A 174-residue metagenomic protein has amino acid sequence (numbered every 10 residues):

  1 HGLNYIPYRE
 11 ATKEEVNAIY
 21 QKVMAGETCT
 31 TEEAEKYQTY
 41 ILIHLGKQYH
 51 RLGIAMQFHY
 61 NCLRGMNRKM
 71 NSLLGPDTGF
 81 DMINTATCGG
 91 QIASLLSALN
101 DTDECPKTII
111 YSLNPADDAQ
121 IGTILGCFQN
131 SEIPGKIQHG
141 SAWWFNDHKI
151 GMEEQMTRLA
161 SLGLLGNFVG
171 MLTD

Functional and structural regions predicted by a protein language model:
H1-K107, A116-P134, G151-G170: Histidine/acidic residue-rich metal-binding segments in metalloenzymes
K136-Q138: Glycine-rich, often proline-containing surface loops adjacent to acidic residues and nearby aromatics that form
G140-A142: Active-site-proximal segments of catalytic enzyme domains that coordinate small-molecule cofactors or metal ions
W144-N146: Conserved blade-ending motifs and adjacent loop-strand segments that build the rim/top face of beta-propeller domains
D174: Hydrophobic, well-ordered secondary-structure elements that form the walls of internal hydrophobic environments
